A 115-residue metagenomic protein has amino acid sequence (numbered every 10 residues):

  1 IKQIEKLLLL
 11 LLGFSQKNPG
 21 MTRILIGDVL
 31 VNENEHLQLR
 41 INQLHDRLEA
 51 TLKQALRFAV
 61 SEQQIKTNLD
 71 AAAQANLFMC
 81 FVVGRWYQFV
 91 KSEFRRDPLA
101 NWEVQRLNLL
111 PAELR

Functional and structural regions predicted by a protein language model:
I1-L7, L37: Amphipathic alpha-helical linker/stalk segments
Q3, G20, D70, Q74: Residue-level recognition of oxygen-bearing side chains
K6-K17, A50, Q54-F58, E62 (+1 more regions): C-terminal peripheral helix-coil segments that are non-catalytic and often amphipathic
Q16-H36: Amphipathic alpha-helical segments used for helix-helix packing
P19-G20, N34, Q64, N68 (+1 more regions): Residue-level recognition of short, well-ordered coil/turn positions that link secondary-structure elements
M21, H36-R47: Short, solvent-exposed amphipathic helices
I26-L30, D46, V83, V90: A generic structural signal for secondary-structure junctions that act as hinges or helix/strand caps at the edges
L39-L44, S61-L77, D97: All-alpha amphipathic helical-bundle segments outside canonical DNA-binding/catalytic cores that form hydrophobic
